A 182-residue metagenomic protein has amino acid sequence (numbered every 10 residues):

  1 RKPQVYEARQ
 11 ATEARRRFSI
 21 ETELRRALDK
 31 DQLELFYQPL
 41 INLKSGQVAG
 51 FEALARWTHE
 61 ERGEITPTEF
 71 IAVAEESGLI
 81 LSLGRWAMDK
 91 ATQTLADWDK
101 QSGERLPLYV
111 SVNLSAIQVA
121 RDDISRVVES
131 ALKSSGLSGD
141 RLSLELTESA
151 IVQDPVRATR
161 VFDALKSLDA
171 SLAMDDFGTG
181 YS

Functional and structural regions predicted by a protein language model:
K2, D29-F36, L81, Q93 (+1 more regions): PAS/PAS-like sensory domains
V5-R9, R16-V73, K100-S102, S111-N113 (+2 more regions): Active-site core of bacterial EAL-family cyclic-dinucleotide phosphodiesterase domains
R9-Q10, G78, S115-A116: Conserved protein-kinase N-lobe ATP-binding Lys motif
I20-E23, A53-L54, P67-E69, V73-A74 (+5 more regions): Structural preference for long, well-ordered alpha-helical segments in enzyme cores
G78-L79, G136: Catalytic-site/binding-pocket detector for metal-dependent nucleotidyl cyclases and the c-di-GMP signaling machinery
W86-L114, S130-R141, L168: Helix C-cap/alpha-to-beta connector motif
R126-S182: The catalytic core of metal-dependent phosphodiesterases that act on cyclic dinucleotides
